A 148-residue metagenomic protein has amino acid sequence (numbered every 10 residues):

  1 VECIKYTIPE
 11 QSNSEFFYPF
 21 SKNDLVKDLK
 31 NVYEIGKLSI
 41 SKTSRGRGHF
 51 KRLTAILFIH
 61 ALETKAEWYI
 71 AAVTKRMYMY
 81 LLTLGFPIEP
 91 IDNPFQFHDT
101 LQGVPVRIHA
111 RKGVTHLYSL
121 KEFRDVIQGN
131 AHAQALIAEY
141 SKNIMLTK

Functional and structural regions predicted by a protein language model:
V1-I8: Conserved beta-strand in the GNAT
Q11: Short, solvent-exposed beta-strand-terminating loops
S14-R107: Acyl-donor binding region in acyl/amide transferases
D99-F123: C-terminal "cap" of GNAT-fold acetyltransferases
V114-K148: Acidic/histidine-enriched, glycine/proline-rich intrinsically disordered or flexible terminal extensions
